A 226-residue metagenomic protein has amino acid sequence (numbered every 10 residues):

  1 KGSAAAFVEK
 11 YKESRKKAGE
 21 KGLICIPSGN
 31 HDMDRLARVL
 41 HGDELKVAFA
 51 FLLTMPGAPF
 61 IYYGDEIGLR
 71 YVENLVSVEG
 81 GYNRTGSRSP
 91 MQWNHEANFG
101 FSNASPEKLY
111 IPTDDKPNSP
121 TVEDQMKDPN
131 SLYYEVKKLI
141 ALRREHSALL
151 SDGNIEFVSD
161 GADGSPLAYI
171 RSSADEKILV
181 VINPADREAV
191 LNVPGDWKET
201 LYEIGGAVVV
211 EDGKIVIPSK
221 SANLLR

Functional and structural regions predicted by a protein language model:
G2, V8-K10, G19, P27-N30 (+2 more regions): Loop/helix patches that line or flank the sugar-binding groove of alpha-linked glycan CAZymes
A97, I204-A207: Short, solvent-exposed coil/turn elements at secondary-structure transition points
S102-N103, L109, T200, I204-G205 (+1 more regions): Short, surface-exposed secondary-structure junctions/capping segments
I182, V208-V209: A conserved amphipathic helix/loop scaffold that creates a polar/acidic microenvironment used either to coordinate
E188-G205: Beta-strand-rich binding/interaction modules
E211-R226: C-terminal beta-strand-rich structural cap/linker in extracellular carbohydrate-active enzymes
